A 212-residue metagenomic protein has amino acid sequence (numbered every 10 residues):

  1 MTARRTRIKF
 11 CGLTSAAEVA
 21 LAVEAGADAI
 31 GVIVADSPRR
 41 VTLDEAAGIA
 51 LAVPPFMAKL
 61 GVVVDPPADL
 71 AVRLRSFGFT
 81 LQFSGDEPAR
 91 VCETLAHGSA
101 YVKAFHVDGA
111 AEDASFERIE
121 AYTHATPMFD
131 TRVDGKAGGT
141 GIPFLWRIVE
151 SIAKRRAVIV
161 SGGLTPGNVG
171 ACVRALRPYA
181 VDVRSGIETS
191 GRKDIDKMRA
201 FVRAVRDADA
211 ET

Functional and structural regions predicted by a protein language model:
M1-T212: Conserved N-terminal beta1-alpha1 strand-loop-helix module at the mouth
